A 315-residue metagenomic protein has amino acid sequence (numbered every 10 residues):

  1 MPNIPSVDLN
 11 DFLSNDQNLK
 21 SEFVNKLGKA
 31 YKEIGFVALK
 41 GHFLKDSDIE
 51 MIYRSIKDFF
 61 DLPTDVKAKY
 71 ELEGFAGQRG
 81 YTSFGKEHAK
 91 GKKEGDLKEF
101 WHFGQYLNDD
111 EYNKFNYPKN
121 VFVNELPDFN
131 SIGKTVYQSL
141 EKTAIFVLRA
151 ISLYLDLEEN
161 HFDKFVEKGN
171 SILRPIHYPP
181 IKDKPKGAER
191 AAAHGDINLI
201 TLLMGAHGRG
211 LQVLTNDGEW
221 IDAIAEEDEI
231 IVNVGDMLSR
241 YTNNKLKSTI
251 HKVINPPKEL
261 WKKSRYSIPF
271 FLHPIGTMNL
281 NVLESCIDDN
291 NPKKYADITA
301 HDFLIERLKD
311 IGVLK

Functional and structural regions predicted by a protein language model:
M1-K315: Peripheral, non-catalytic segments flanking oxidoreductase cores
